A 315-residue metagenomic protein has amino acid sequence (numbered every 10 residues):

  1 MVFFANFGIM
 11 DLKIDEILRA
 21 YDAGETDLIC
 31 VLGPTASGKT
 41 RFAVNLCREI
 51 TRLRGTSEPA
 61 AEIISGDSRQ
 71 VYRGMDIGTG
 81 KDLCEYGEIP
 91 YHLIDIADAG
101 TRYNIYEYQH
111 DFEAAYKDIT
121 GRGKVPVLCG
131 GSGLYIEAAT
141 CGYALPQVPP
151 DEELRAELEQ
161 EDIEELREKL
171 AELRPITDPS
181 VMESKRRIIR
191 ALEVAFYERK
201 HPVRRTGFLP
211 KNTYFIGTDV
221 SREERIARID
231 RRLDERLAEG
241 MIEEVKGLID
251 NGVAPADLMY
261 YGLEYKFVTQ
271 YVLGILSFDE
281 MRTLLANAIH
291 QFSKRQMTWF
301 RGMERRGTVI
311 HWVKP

Functional and structural regions predicted by a protein language model:
F3-P315: Phosphate/pyrophosphate-binding catalytic cores of soluble transferases and nucleic-acid-acting enzymes
